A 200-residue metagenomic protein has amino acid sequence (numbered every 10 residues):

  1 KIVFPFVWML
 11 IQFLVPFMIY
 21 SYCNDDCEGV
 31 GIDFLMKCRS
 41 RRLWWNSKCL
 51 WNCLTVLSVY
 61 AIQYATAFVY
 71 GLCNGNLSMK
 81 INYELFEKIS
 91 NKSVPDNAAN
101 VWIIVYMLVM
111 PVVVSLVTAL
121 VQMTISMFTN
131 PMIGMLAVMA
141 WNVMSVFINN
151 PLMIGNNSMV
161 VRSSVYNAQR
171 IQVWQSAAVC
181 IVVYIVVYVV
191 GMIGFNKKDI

Functional and structural regions predicted by a protein language model:
K1-Y22, N46-M127, P131, R162-C180: Secretory targeting signals
I19-K37, R41: Transmembrane helix boundary and interhelical loop/hinge segments in multi-pass membrane proteins
G31, N130, K197-I200: Cytoplasmic membrane-interface regions of multi-pass membrane proteins
W51-N52, M139-V143, Y184: Residue-level recognition of pore/gate-forming positions within transmembrane alpha-helices of multi-pass
V59, Q63, A67, G71 (+3 more regions): Structural signal for membrane-spanning alpha-helices in multi-pass inner-membrane proteins, emphasizing helix cores
N130-V146: Central hydrophobic cores of alpha-helical transmembrane segments in multi-pass integral membrane proteins
N149-N167: Juxtamembrane "helix-exit" motif on the non-cytosolic side of transmembrane helices
V182-I200: Junction motif at the cytosolic side of a transmembrane helix
